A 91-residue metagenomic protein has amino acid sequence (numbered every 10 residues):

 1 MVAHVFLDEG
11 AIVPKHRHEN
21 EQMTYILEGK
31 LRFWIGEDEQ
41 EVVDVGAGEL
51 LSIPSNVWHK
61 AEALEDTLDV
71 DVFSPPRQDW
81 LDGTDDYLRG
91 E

Functional and structural regions predicted by a protein language model:
M1, K60-E91: Double-stranded beta-helix
M1-K15: A short glycine-rich, His/Asp/Glu-containing loop-to-beta-strand
F6-D8, H18-F33: Short, conserved beta-strand element in jelly-roll/cupin
K15, F33-W34, I53, W58-L64: Short beta-strand His + acidic residue motifs that chelate non-heme Fe in jelly-roll/DSBH and cupin folds
M23, K30-R32, L50, W58 (+1 more regions): Structural motif
L27-E28, G46-A47, E65: A cytosolic small-molecule/anion-sensing beta-strand core signal
E39-S55: Short acidic-glycine-tyrosine-enriched beta hairpin
